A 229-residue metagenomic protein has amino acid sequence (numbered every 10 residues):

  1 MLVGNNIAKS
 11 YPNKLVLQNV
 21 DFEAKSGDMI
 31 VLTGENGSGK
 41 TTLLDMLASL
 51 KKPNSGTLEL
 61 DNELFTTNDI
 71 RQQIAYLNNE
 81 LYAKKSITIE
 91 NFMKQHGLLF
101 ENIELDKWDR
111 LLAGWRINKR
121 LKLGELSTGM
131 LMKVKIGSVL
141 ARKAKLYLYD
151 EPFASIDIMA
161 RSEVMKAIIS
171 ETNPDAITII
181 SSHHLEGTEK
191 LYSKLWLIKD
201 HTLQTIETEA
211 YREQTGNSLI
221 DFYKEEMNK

Functional and structural regions predicted by a protein language model:
T33-E35: The feature captures the beta-strand-to-loop junction immediately N-terminal to the Walker
A48: Helix-to-loop junction immediately C-terminal to a conserved catalytic motif
G56-I70: Conserved ABC transporter NBD signature motif
E80, K85-L99: Q-loop/switch helix immediately C-terminal to the Walker
Y147-E151: Catalytic Walker B motif of ABC-type/P-loop ATPase nucleotide-binding domains
S181-H183: H-loop/switch region of ABC-family ATPase nucleotide-binding domains
T202-E225: Conserved beta-strand-loop-alpha-helix hinge in the C-terminal portion of ABC ATPase nucleotide-binding domains
